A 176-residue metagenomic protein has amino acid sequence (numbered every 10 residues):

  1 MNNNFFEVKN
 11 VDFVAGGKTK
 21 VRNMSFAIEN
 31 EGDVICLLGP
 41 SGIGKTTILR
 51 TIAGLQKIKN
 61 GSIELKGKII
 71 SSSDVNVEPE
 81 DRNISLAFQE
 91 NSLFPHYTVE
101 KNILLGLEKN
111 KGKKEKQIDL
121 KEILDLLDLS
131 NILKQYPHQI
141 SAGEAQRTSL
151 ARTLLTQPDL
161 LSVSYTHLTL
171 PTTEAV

Functional and structural regions predicted by a protein language model:
L38-P40: The feature captures the beta-strand-to-loop junction immediately N-terminal to the Walker
K68-S71, K114-I132: Conserved ABC ATPase "signature" region
I70-S85, K109: ABC ATPase NBD coupling module
Y97-G106: Short coil-to-helix segment of the ABC ATPase nucleotide-binding domain corresponding to the Q-loop/switch region
Y136-I140, E144-Q146: Conserved ABC ATPase signature
L155-D159: A short, proline-enriched helix->beta-strand linker immediately N-terminal to the Walker B motif in ABC-type P-loop
T166-T172: Conserved small/polar residues in nucleotide/adenosyl-binding loops
